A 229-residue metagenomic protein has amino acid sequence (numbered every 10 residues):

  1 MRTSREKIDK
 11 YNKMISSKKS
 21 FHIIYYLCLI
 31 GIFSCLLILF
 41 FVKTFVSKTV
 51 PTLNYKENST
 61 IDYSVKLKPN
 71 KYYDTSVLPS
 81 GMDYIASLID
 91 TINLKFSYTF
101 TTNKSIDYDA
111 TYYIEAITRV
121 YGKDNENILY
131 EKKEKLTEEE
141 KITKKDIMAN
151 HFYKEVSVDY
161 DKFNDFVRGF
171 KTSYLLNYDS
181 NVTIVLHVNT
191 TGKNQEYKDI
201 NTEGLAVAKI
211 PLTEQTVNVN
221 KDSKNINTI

Functional and structural regions predicted by a protein language model:
M1-I15: Short, Lys/Arg-rich, polar N-terminal cytosolic tail immediately upstream of the first transmembrane signal-anchor
Y11-V50: Hydrophobic secretory-pathway targeting helix
I32-F33, L37-F41, K141-T143, I147 (+1 more regions): A composition-biased, non-transmembrane "mature-region" signal
F41-V65: Alpha-helical transmembrane signal-anchor/signal-peptide segments
K68, S97-T101, E115-I117, S157-D161 (+2 more regions): A structural detector for beta-sheet-dominated domains
K71-V120: Contiguous beta-strand segments within globular domains
T111-E196: Membrane-proximal low-complexity regions enriched in glycine and acidic/polar residues
N189, N194-I229: Extended, hydrophilic extramembrane loops/domains of integral membrane proteins
